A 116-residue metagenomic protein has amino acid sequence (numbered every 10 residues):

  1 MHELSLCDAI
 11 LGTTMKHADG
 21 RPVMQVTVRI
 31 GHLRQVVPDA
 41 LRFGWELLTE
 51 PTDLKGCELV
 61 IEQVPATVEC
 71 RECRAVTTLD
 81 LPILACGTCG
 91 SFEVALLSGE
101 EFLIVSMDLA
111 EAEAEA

Functional and structural regions predicted by a protein language model:
M1-K55: Long, charged N-terminal interaction/targeting segments
R29-L33, E62-A66, M107: Short loop/turn motifs enriched for small/polar and acidic residues
E58-P65, A75-D80: Short, flexible, mixed-charge glycine/proline-rich loop motifs that serve as phosphate/nucleic-acid-contacting
V68, L84, F102: Cys/His-enriched microdomains
C70-C73, C86-C89: Short cysteine-rich clusters marking metal-coordination/redox-active sites
T78, S91-A95: Short functional micro-motifs and their immediate structural scaffolds
V94-A95, D108-E111, A116: C-terminal binding/interaction regions
